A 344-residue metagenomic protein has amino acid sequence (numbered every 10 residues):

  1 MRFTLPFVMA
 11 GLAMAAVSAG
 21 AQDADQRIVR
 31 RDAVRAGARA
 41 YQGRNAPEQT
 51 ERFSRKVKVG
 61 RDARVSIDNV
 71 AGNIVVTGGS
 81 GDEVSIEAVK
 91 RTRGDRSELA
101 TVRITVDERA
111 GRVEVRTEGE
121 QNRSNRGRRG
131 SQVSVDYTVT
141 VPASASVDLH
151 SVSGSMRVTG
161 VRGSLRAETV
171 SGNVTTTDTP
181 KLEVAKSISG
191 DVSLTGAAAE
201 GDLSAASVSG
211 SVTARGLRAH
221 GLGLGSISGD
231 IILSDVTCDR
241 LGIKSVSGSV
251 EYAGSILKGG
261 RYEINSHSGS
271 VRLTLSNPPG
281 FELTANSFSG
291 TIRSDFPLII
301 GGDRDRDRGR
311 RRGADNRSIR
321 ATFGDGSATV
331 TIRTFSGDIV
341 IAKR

Functional and structural regions predicted by a protein language model:
M1-R344: Intrinsically disordered, low-complexity terminal regions
